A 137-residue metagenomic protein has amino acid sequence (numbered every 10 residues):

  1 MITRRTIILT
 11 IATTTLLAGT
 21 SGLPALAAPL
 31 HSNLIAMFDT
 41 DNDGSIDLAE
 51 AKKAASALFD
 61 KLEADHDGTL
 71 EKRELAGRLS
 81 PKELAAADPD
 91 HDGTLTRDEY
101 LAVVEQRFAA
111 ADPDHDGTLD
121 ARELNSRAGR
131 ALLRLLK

Functional and structural regions predicted by a protein language model:
M1-T3: N-terminal secretory signal peptides that target proteins for export/translocation
I7-I8: N-terminal export leaders
T13, G93: Arg/Lys-rich, alpha-helical DNA-contact motif
L16-P24: C-terminal segment of classical bacterial N-terminal signal peptides
L26-K61, K72-A86, R97, L101-R107 (+2 more regions): EF-hand Ca2+-binding helix-loop-helix modules
D39-D43, E63-D67, D90-D92, D112-D116: Acidic carboxylate motifs that coordinate Ca2+ or other divalent cations, activating on Asp/Glu
H66-R73, D120-R122: Surface-exposed patches in mature extracellular/periplasmic domains of secreted proteins
A111, D116-N125: Short, exposed beta-strand-loop hairpins at the edges of beta-sheets in extracellular/periplasmic proteins
